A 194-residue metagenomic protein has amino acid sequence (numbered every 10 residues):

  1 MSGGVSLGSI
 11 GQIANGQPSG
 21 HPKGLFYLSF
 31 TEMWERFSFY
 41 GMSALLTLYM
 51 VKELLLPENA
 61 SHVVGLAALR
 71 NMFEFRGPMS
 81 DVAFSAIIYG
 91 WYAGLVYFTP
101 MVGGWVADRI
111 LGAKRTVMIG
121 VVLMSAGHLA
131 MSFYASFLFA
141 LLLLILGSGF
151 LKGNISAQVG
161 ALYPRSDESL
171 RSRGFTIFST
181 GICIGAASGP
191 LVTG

Functional and structural regions predicted by a protein language model:
M1-M42: Cytosolic juxtamembrane N-terminal segment immediately preceding the first transmembrane helix of multi-pass
L25, V82-A83, S166-F178: Loop-to-transmembrane helix entry/capping segments in MFS-fold secondary transporters and related SLC/MFSD carriers
A44, M101-V102, I184-G194: A gly/Pro-rich, aromatic-decorated transmembrane alpha-helix motif that marks the paired, flexible gating helices
A86-V106, K152: Central cavity-lining transmembrane alpha-helices of secondary-active solute carriers, predominantly the Major
V96, S172-L191: Glycine-rich segments within core transmembrane alpha-helices of 12-TM secondary carriers
R109-V121, R171: Cytoplasmic membrane-interface "Motif A"-like loop-to-helix N-cap segments of 12-TM Major Facilitator Superfamily
I119-F139: C-terminal ends and interior cores of transmembrane alpha-helices in multi-pass membrane transporters/permeases
F150-R165: Intracellular juxtamembrane helix-capping segments at the cytosolic ends of symmetry-related transmembrane helices
